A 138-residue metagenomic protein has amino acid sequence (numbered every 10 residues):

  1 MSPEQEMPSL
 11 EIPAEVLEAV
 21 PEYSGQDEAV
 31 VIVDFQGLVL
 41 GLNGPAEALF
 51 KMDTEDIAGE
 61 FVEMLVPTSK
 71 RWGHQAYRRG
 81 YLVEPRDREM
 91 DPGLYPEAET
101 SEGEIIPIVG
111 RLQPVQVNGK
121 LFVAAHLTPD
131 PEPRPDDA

Functional and structural regions predicted by a protein language model:
P3-A19: Short, charged amphipathic alpha-helical "coupling" segments at sensory-output junctions in signaling proteins
A14-A19, V66-E102, R111: Terminal output helix/cap of sensory domains in signal transduction proteins
Y23-Q26: PAS-family sensory domains
V30-D34: Core hydrophobic beta-sheet residues of small sensory/regulatory alpha/beta domains, primarily PAS-family
V39-L40: Conserved hydrophobic beta-strand signature of PAS-family and PAS-like sensory domains
P45-I57: PAS/PAS-like sensory domain cap-loop motif
G110-A125, D130-E132, D137: Short loop/turn elements at sensory-signaling interfaces that couple input to output
